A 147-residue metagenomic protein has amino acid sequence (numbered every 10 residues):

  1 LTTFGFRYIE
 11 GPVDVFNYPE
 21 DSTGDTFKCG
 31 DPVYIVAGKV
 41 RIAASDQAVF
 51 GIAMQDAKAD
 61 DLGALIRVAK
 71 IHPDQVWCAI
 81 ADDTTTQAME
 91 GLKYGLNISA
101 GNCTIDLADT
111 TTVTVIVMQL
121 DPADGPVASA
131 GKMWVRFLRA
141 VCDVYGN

Functional and structural regions predicted by a protein language model:
L1-N147: Surface-exposed, low-hydrophobicity beta-strand/loop segments enriched in small/polar/acidic residues
